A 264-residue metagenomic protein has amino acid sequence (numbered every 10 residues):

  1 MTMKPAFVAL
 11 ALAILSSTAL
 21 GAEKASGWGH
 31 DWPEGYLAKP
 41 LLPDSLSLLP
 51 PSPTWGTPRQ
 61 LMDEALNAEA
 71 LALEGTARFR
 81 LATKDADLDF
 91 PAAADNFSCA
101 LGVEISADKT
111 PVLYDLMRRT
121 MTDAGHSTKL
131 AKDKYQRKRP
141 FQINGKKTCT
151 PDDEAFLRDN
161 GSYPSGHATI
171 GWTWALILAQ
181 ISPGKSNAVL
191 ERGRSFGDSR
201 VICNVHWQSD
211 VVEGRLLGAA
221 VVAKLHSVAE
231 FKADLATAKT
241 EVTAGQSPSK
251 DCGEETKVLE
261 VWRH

Functional and structural regions predicted by a protein language model:
M1-V8: Bacterial N-terminal signal peptides that target proteins for export
P5, H167-W172, V211-G218: Short alpha-helical patches at coil-to-helix transitions and adjacent helical residues in well-structured domains
A9-S17: Bacterial N-terminal signal peptides
E23-I202, S227-E230, D234, V242-G245 (+1 more regions): Hydrophobic alpha-helical bundle signature of multipass membrane enzymes
S195-H226: Interfacial helix-loop-helix junctions of multi-pass membrane proteins
